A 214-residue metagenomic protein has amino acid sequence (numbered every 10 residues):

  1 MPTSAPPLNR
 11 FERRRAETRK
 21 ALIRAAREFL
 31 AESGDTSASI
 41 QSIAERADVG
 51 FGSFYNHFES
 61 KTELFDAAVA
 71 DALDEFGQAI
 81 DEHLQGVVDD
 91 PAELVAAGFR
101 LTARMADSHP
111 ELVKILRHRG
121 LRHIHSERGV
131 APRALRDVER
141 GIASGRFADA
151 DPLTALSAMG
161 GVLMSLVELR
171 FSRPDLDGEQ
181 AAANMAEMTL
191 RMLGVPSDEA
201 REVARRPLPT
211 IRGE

Functional and structural regions predicted by a protein language model:
M1-P6, R136-S144, S172-E214: C-terminal peripheral helix-coil segments that are non-catalytic and often amphipathic
N9-R13, E17, E59, E63 (+8 more regions): Residues at secondary-structure transition points
R14-A26, I43, A68-F76, A134: Generic hydrophobic, amphipathic alpha-helix propensity
A21, F29-E63, A67: Helix-turn-helix
S39, V113-R117, A150, D198-V203: Short, hydrophobic secondary-structure boundary micro-motifs
E63, A67, D74, Q78-K114 (+4 more regions): Hydrophobic alpha-helical connector segments
D74-D81, A96-A97, L101, R119-E168 (+1 more regions): Amphipathic alpha-helical packing segments from all-alpha helical-bundle domains
H83-V87, L116, L166, R170-R173: Secondary-structure edge/capping motif, primarily at the C-terminal ends of alpha-helices and the immediately following
